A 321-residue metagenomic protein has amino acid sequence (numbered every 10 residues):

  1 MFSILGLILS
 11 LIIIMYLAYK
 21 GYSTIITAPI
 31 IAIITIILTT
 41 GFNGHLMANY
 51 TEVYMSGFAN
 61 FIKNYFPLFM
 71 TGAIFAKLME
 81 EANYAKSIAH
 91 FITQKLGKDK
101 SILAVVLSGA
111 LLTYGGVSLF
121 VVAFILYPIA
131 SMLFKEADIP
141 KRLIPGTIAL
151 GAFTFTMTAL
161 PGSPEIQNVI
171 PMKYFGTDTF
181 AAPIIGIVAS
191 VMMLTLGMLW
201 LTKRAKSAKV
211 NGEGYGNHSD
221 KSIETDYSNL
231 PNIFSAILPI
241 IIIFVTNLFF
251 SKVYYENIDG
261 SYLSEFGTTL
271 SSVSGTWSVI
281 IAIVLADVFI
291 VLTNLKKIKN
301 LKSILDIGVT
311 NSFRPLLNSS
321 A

Functional and structural regions predicted by a protein language model:
S3-I14, Y22-N43, F66-G72, F234-V245 (+3 more regions): Hydrophobic mid-bilayer segments of alpha-helices in multi-pass membrane transport proteins, especially secondary
I4-G6, K63, T179-A189, S278: Loop-to-transmembrane alpha-helix initiation sites
M15, A32, A73, K77 (+3 more regions): Transmembrane alpha-helix boundary and packing residues in multipass membrane permease domains and related
Y16-T27, F134-L143: Membrane-helix interface "capping/anchor" motifs
I33-F42, I102-L103, A152-M157, H218-S222 (+1 more regions): Small-residue-rich segments of transmembrane alpha-helices in multi-pass membrane proteins, especially helix faces
N43, I184-I304: Long, contiguous bundles of hydrophobic transmembrane helices that form the permeation core of multi-pass
M47-A137, L295-A321: Membrane-embedded alpha-helical segments and adjacent helix-loop junctions characteristic of multi-pass solute
F75, G109-L126, E136-G186, S190-K203: Alpha-helical transmembrane segments and, especially, the helix-loop junctions at the ends of these helices
